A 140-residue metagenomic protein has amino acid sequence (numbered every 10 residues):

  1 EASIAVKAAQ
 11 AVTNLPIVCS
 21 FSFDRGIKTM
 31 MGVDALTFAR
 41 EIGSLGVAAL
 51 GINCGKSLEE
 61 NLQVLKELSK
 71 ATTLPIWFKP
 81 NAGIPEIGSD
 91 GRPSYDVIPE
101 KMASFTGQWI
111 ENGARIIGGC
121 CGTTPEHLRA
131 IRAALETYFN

Functional and structural regions predicted by a protein language model:
E1-N140: Domain-level signal for soluble alpha/beta catalytic cores
